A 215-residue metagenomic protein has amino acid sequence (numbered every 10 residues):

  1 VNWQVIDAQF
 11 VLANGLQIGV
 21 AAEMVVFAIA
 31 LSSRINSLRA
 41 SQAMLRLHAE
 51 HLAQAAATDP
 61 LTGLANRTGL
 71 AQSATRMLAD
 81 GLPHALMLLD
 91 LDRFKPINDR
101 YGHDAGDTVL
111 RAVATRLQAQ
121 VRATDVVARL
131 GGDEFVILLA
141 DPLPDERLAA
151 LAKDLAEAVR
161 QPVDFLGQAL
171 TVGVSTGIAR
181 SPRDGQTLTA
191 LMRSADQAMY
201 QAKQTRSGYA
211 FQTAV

Functional and structural regions predicted by a protein language model:
V1-L47: Interfacial "cap-and-anchor" motif at the non-cytosolic start of specific transmembrane alpha-helices
R46-A65: Amphipathic HAMP/coiled-coil signal-transducing linker helices that couple sensory inputs to cytosolic output domains
A53, L64-A85, D92-R122, A128-I137 (+3 more regions): Conserved long alpha-helical elements within nucleotide-processing catalytic cores of c-di-GMP signaling and class III
V127, Q168, S175-V215: Cyclic nucleotide signaling catalytic output domains
I137, V172-V174: HATPase_c (GHKL) ATP-binding subdomain of two-component histidine kinases
L138-L139, R180: A structural signal for hydrophobic residues in beta-strands of small regulatory alpha/beta folds
